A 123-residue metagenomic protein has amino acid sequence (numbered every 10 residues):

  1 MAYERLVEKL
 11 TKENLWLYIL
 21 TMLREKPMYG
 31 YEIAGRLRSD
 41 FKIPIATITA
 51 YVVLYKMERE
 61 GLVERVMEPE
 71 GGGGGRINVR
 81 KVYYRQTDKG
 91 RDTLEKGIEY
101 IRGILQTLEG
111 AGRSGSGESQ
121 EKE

Functional and structural regions predicted by a protein language model:
M1-E8: Short, Lys/Arg-enriched N-terminal segment that forms or immediately precedes the first helix of a structured domain
E8-Y51: N-terminal helix-turn-helix DNA-binding core of bacterial DNA-binding proteins
K12, R76-V79: Short coil/turn motifs at beta-sheet boundaries
K56: Alpha-helical DNA-recognition elements
E60-I77: Beta-hairpin "wing" of winged helix-turn-helix
K89-E123: Amphipathic alpha-helical dimerization/coiled-coil segments that flank or bridge DNA-binding/regulatory modules
